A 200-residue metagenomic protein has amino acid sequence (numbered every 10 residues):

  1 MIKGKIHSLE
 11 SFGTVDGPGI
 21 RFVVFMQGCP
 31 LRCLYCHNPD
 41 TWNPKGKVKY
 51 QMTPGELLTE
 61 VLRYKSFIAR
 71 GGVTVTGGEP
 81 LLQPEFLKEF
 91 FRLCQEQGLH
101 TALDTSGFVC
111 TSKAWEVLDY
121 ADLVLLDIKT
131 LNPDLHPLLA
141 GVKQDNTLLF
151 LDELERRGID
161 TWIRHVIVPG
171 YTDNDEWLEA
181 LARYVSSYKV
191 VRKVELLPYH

Functional and structural regions predicted by a protein language model:
I2, S8, T14-Q51: Canonical Radical SAM [4Fe-4S] cluster-binding loop centered on the CxxxCxxC motif and its immediate flanking residues
K3-S11, R70, V191: A broad structural signal for short, well-ordered beta-strand segments within beta-sheet-rich domains
K3-S8, C33, E56-L57, E176-E179: Short amphipathic alpha-helical surface micro-motifs
S11-F12, R63: Short beta-turn/strand-loop junction motif enriched in small, turn-promoting residues
F12-T14, V23, G72-V73, A102: Short, flexible coil/turn micro-motifs enriched in small/turn-prone residues
G46-Y64: Extended, non-globular alpha-helical segments
L58-G72, G77, L81-L197: Conserved AdoMet/S-adenosylmethionine-binding subsite of the radical SAM
H200: Short, solvent-exposed turn/loop segments enriched in Gly/Ser/Thr/Pro and often Arg
